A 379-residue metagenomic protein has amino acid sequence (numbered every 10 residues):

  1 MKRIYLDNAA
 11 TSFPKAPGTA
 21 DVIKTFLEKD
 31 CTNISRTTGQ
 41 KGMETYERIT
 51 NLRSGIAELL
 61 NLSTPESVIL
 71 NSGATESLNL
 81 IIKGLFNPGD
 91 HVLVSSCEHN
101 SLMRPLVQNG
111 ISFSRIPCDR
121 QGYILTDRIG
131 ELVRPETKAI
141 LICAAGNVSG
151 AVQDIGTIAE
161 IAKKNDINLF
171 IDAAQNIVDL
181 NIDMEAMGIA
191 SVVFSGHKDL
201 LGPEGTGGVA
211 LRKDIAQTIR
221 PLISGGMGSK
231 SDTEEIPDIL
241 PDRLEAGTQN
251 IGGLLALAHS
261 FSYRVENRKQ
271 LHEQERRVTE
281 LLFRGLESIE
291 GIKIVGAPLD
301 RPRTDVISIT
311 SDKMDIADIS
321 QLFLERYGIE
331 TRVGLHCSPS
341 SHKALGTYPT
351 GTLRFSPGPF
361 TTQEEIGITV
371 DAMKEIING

Functional and structural regions predicted by a protein language model:
M1-G379: Pyridoxal 5′-phosphate
